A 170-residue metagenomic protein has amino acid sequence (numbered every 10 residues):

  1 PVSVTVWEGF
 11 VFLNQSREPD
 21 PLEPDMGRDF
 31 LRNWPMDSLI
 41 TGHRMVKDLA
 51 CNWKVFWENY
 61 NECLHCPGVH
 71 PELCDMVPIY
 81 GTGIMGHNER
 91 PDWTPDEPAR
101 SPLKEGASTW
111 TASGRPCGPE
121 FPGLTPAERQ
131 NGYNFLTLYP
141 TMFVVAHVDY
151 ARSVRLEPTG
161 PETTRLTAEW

Functional and structural regions predicted by a protein language model:
S3-W170: C-terminal catalytic domain of Rieske-type non-heme iron oxygenases
